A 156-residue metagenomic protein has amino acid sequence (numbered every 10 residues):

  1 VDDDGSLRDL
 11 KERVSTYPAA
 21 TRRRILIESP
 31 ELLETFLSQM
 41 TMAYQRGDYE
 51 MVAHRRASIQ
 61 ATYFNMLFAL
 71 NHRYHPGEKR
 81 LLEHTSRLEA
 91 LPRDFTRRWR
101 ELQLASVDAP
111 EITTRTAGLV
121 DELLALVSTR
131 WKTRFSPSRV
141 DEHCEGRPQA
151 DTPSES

Functional and structural regions predicted by a protein language model:
V1-G47, E145-S156: Conserved NTP/Mg2+-binding pocket subregion across the NTase superfamily
I25-S29, R55-R56, I112-L119: Amphipathic alpha-helix face/heptad-repeat signature
S38, M42-Q45, F64-H75, K79 (+1 more regions): Charged/polar positions within long, soluble alpha-helices
M40, L91-S156: Terminal (often C-terminal) interaction modules
Y44, L70, T85, Q103-S106: Hydrophobic residues in alpha-helical segments
R55-T62, E83-H84: Small-residue-rich helix-loop
H72-R100: Short, charged amphipathic alpha-helical segments flanked by flexible coils
